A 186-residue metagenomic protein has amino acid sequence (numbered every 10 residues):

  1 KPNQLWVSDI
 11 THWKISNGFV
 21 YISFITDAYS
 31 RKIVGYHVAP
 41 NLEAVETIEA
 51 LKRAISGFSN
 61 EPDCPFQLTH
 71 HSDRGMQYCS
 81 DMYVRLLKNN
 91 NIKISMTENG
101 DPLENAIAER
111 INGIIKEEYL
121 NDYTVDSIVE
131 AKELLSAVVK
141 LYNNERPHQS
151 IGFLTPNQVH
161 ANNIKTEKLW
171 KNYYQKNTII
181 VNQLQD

Functional and structural regions predicted by a protein language model:
K1-F24, I48-R53, G57-N60, C64-Q67 (+2 more regions): Mobile-element integrase/transposase regions, centering on the N-terminal DNA-binding/Zn-coordinating module
N3, I22, E43, T47 (+4 more regions): Hydrophobic (often cysteine-bearing) scaffold residues that line and stabilize catalytic clefts of nucleotide/cofactor
D9, D27, D73, N105 (+2 more regions): Acidic active-site catalytic centers that drive phospho-/nucleotidyl reactions and related ester hydrolyses
D27-A28, V38-V45: A short acidic/small-residue loop/turn micro-motif
S30-I33: Hydrophobic "anchor" residues
P62-S80, E98-N99, G152-N157: Acidic/histidine-rich, metal-coordinating catalytic segments
H70-R74, N89-I107, Y123-I128: RNase H-like polynucleotidyl transferase catalytic core
D81, K88-I92, I114-D186: C-terminal domain-tail junction helix/linker
